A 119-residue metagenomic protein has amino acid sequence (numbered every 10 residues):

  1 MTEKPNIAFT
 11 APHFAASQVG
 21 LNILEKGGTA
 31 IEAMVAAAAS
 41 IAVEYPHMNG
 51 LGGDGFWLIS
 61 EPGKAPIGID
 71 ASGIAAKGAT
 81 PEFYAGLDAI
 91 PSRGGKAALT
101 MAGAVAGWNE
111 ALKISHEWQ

Functional and structural regions predicted by a protein language model:
M1-N22, A30-Q119: Noncatalytic scaffold domains of N-terminal-nucleophile
